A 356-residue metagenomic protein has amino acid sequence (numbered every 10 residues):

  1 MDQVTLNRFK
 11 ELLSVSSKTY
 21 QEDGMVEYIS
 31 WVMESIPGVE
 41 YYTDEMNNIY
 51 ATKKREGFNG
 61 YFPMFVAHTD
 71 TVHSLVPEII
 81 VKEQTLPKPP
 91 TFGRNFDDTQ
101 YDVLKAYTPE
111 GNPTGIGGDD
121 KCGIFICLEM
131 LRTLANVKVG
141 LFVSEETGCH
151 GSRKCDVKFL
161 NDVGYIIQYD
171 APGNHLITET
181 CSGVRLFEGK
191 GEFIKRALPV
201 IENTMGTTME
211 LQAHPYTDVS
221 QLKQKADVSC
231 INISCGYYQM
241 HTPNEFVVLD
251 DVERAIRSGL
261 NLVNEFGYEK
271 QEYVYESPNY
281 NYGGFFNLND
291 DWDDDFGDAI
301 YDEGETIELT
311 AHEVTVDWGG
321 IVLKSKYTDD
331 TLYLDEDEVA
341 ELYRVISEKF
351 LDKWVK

Functional and structural regions predicted by a protein language model:
R8-E11, V15-N59: A non-catalytic alpha/beta surface segment that caps or lines the substrate-entry region of metallo-dependent hydrolase
E34-G38, F58-F62, M130-K138, N161-V163 (+2 more regions): Short glycine/proline-enriched coil/turn segments at helix->beta-strand junctions
Y42, M205-Q212, G267-S277: Flexible, glycine/charged-enriched surface loops at secondary-structure junctions
N59-N136, E146: Active-site metal-coordination/substrate-binding segment of hydrolases, especially metallo-dependent peptidases
N112-G189, L211, V219: Acidic/histidine-rich catalytic neighborhood of metal-dependent amide-processing enzymes
E210-A255: Zn-dependent metallopeptidase/amidohydrolase metal-coordination segment
Q239-F296: His/Asp/Glu-rich mid-to-C-terminal helical/loop segments that flank catalytic regions of hydrolases
F296-K356: Positively charged, low-complexity terminal tracts and the immediately adjacent first secondary-structure elements
